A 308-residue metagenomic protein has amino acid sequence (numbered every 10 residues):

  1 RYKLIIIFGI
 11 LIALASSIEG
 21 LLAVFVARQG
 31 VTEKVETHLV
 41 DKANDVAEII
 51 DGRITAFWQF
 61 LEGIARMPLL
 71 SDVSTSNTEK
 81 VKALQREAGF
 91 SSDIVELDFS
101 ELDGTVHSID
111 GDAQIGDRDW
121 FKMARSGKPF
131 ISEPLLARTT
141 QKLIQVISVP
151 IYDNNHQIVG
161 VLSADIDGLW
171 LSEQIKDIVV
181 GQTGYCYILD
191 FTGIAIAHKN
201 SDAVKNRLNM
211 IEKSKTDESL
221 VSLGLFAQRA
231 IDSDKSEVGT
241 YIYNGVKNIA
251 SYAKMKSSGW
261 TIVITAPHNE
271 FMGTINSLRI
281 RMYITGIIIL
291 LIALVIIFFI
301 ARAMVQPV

Functional and structural regions predicted by a protein language model:
R1, S233, M304-V308: Short, intrinsically disordered, charge-balanced linker/junction segments flanking boundaries in proteins
R1-Q29, Y283-L291, V295: Extreme N-terminal signal-anchor transmembrane helix of membrane signaling/transducer proteins, especially in bacteria
G20-A23, F57, T274, L278 (+1 more regions): Juxtamembrane alpha-helical signal-transduction segment immediately C-terminal to a transmembrane helix
Q29, L171-K176, I264-G286: Membrane-interface helix-start motif
T32-E33, F90, G181, S233 (+2 more regions): Membrane-interface junctions
T37-N44, G52-P134, T139-T140, I144 (+1 more regions): Extracytoplasmic/periplasmic sensory segments of membrane signal-transduction proteins
T78, A88-G89, E101-L102, D112-I115 (+6 more regions): Intrinsically disordered, low-complexity polar/acidic regions
N154, W170-G259, M272: Intrinsic low-complexity, intrinsically disordered coil/linker regions enriched in small/polar and charged residues
